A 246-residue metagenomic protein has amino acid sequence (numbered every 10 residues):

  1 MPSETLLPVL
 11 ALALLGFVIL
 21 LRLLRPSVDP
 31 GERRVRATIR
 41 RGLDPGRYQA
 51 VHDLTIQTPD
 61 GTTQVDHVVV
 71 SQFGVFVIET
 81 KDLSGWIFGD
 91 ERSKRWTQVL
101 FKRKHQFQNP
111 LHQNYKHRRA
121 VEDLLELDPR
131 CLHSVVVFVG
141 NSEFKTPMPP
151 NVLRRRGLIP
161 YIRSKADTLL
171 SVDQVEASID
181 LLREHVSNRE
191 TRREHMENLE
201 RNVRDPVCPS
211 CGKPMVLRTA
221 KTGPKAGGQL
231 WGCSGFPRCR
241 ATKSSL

Functional and structural regions predicted by a protein language model:
M1-T63, V70-V75, S84, F101-L246: Surface-exposed interaction regions that form or flank ligand-binding interfaces
K81: GIY-YIG-like beta-to-alpha core
W86-K102: A solvent-exposed, charged loop/short amphipathic helix patch at secondary-structure junctions
